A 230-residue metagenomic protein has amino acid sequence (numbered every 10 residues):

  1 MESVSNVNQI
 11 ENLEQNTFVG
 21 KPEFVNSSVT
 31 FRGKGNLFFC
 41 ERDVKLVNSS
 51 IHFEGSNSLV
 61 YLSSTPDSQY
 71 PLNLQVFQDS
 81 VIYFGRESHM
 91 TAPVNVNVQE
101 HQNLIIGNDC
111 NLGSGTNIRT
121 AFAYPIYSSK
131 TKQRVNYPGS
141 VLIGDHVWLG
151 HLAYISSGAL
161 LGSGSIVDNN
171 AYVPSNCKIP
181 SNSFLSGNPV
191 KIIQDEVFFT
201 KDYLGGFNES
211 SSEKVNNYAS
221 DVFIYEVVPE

Functional and structural regions predicted by a protein language model:
M1-N57, D109, G115-T116, A123-I126 (+5 more regions): Terminal amphipathic alpha-helical/low-complexity segments used for targeting or macromolecular assembly
G35-L161, A171, N176-K178, N188-P189 (+1 more regions): Flexible, glycine/small-residue-enriched loop-and-beta-strand segment within the central core of proteins
V167: Flexible, surface-exposed loop/gating regions in the mature catalytic domains of secreted/periplasmic hydrolases
